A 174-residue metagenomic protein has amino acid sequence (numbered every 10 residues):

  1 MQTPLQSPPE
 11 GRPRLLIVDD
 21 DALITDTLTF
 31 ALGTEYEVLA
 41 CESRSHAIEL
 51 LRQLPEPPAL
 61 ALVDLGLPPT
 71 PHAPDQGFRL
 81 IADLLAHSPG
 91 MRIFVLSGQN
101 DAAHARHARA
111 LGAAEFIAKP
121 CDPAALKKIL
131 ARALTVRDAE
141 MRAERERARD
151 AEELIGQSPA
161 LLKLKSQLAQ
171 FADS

Functional and structural regions predicted by a protein language model:
A22-A40: Two-component/phosphorelay signaling modules centered on CheY-like receiver
E35-L50, H72-A73: Short hydrophobic/Thr-rich beta-strand motif most characteristic of the beta2 strand and flanking loop of CheY-like
E49, P71-G90: Short amphipathic alpha-helix used as the core "switch/output" element in two-component signaling
P55-L67: Active-site beta3 strand of CheY-like receiver
A103, C121-L130: C-terminal output helix
R145-S174: AAA+ ATPase active-site-proximal loops
